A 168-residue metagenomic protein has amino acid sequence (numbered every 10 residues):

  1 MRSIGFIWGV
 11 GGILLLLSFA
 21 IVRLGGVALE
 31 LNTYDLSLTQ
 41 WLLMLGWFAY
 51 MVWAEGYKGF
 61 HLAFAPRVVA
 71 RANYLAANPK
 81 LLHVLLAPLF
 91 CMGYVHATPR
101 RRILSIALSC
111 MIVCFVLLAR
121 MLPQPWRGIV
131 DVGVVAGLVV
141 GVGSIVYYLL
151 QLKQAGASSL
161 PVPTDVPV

Functional and structural regions predicted by a protein language model:
M1, L29-E30, C91-H96: Cytosolic juxtamembrane amphipathic/interface segments immediately preceding and feeding into a transmembrane helix
M1-V27, L138-V168: Cytosolic-side membrane-entry/anchor segment at the start of a transmembrane helix
W8-L15, Q40-Y50, S105-L108, I112 (+1 more regions): Hydrophobic alpha-helical transmembrane segments of polytopic
I21-L31, G56-H61, L117-W126: Juxtamembrane "helix-exit" motif on the non-cytosolic side of transmembrane helices
N32-A70, S144: Hydrophobic alpha-helical membrane-embedded segments
Y34-M44, P125-L138: Hydrophobic alpha-helical transmembrane segments
G56-T98: Membrane-proximal soluble regions of multi-pass membrane proteins
P99-A136: Hydrophobic alpha-helical transmembrane segments and immediately flanking/interface helices in integral membrane
